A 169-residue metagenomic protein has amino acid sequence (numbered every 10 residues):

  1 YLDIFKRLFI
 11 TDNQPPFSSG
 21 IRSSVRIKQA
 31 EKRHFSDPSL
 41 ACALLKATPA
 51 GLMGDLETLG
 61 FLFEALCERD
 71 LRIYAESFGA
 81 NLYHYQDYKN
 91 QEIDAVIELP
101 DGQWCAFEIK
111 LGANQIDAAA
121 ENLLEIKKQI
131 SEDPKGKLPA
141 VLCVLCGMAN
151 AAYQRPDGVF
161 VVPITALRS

Functional and structural regions predicted by a protein language model:
Y1-Q103: Accessory nucleic acid-recognition modules appended to NTPase machines
A43, I116-A118, A151-P156: Switch/connector loops and helix/strand junctions flanking conserved nucleotide-binding motifs in nucleotide-processing
E76-S77, L124-L138: Arginine/glycine-rich "motif VI" loop of SF2 helicases in the C-terminal RecA-like domain
Q86, V144-G147: Short beta-strand/turn micro-motifs composed of small residues that flank or help shape donor/cofactor-binding pockets
G102-W104, K137-V141: Short glycine-/polar-rich loops that comprise or flank the Walker A/P-loop and associated switch/sensor motifs
W104-Q115: Active-site ExK catalytic segment of metal-dependent nucleases
A113-L124: Active-site-adjacent loop/helix micro-motif of nuclease/hydrolase catalytic cores
G147-S169: Domain-level recognition of nuclease-like catalytic cores that cleave nucleotide substrates
